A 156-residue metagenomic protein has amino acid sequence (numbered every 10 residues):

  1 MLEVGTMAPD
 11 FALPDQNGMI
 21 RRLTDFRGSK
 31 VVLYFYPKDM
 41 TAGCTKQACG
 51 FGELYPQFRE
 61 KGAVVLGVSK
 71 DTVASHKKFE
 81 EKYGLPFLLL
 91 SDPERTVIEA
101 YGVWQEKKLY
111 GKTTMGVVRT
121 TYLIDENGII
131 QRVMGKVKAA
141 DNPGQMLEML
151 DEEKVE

Functional and structural regions predicted by a protein language model:
M1-E156: Chalcogenol-based redox active-site neighborhoods
